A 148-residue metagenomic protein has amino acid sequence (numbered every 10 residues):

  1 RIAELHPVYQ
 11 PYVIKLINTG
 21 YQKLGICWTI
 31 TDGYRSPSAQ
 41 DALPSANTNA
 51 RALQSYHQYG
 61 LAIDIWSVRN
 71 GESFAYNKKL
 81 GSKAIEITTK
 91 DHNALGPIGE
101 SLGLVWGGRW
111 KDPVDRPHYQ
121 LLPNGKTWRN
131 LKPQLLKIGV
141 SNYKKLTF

Functional and structural regions predicted by a protein language model:
R1-A3, Y34-Q40, A94: N-terminal start-of-chain detector that recognizes signal peptides and the immediate post-cleavage beginning
R1-T29: Active-site acidic/histidine clusters and adjacent loop/turn architecture that either coordinate catalytic ions
Y9-L16, A39, D91, L95-I98: Stable alpha-helical elements in mature extracytoplasmic
Q10, Y34-P37, Y59: Alpha-helix initiation and capping sites
T29-L43, P113: Acidic helix-start/capping segments at beta-turn-to-alpha-helix junctions
P44-N49: Short Pro/Gly-enriched beta-strand edge/turn motifs at strand-loop
A50-F148: Catalytic cores and adjacent binding grooves of peptidoglycan-active enzymes
